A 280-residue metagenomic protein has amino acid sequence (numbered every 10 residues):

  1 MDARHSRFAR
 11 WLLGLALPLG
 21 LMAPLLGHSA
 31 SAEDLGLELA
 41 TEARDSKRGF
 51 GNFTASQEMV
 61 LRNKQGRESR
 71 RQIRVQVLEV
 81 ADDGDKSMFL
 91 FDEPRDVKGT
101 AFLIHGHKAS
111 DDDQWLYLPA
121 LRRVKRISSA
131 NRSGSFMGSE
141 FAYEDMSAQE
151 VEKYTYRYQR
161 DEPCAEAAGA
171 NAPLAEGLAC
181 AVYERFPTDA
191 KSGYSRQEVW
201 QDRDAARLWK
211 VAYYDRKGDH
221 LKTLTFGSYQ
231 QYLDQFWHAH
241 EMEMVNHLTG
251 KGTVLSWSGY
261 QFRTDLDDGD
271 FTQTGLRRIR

Functional and structural regions predicted by a protein language model:
M1-A9: N-terminal secretory signal peptides that target proteins for export/translocation
L12-P24: Bacterial N-terminal signal peptides
G27-A32: Boundary at the C-terminal end of the N-terminal hydrophobic targeting segment
L35-A120: N-terminal mature ectodomain segment of secretory-pathway/periplasmic proteins
L37-E38, S69, M146-A165, G218-T223: A short, amphipathic edge element
V75-E79, R157-P173, S228-Q230: Short amphipathic beta-strand and strand-loop transition segments with alternating hydrophobic
D92, L103-H105, D113-Y117, R123-Q149 (+2 more regions): Gly/Pro-enriched, hydrophobic low-complexity segments that function as extracytoplasmic propeptides/linkers
I279-R280: Short, solvent-exposed mixed-charge patches
